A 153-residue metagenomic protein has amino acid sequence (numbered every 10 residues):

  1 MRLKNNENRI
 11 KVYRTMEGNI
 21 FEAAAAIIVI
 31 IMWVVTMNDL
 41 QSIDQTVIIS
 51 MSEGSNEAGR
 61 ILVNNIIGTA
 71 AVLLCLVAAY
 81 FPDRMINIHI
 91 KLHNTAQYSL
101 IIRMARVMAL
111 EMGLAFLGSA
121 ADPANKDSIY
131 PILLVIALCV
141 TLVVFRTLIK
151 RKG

Functional and structural regions predicted by a protein language model:
M1-Y13: Short, Lys/Arg-rich, polar N-terminal cytosolic tail immediately upstream of the first transmembrane signal-anchor
I10-I28: Alpha-helical transmembrane segments and their helix-start/interface "positive-inside/aromatic belt" motifs in integral
A25-T36, A70-A78, R106-S119: Hydrophobic alpha-helical transmembrane segments of multi-pass integral membrane proteins
V34-N65: Active-site and channel-lining beta-strand-loop segments that bind or position nucleotide-derived/phosphorylated
N38-L40, V72-H89, F145-K152: Membrane-water interface of transmembrane alpha-helices
N56-C75, P131-L138: Alpha-helical transmembrane segments
D83-R106: Cytoplasmic juxtamembrane regions at transmembrane-helix boundaries
L114-G153: Alpha-helical transmembrane segments of multi-pass integral membrane proteins, characterized by long hydrophobic
